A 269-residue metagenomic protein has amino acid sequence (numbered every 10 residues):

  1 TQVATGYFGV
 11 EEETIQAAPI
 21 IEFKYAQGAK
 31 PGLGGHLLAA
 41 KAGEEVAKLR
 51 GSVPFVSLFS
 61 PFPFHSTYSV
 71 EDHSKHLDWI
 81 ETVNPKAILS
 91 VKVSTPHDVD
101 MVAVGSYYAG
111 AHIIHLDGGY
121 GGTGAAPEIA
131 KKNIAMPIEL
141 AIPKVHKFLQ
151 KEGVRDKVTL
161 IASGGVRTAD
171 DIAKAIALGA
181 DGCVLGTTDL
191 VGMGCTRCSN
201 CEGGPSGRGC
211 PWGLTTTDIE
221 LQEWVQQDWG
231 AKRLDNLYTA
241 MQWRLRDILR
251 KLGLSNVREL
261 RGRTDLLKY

Functional and structural regions predicted by a protein language model:
T1-V10, Q16, A42, K92 (+4 more regions): Terminal amphipathic helices with adjacent charged low-complexity linkers/tails
T1-W79, V83-Y107: Active-site-facing alpha/beta catalytic cores
G6, F55, A135-M136, G153 (+2 more regions): Glycine-centered secondary-structure boundary/capping sites
G6-I20, G28-L37, I142-H146, T159-I172 (+1 more regions): A broadly tuned preference for mixed-charge, low-complexity surface segments
I15-P54, G179-G182, T188-Y269: Mobile "lid/hinge" segments at catalytic clefts and subdomain interfaces of large enzymes
S57-E223: Glycine-rich phosphate/ribose-binding loops and adjacent secondary-structure elements that form binding surfaces
